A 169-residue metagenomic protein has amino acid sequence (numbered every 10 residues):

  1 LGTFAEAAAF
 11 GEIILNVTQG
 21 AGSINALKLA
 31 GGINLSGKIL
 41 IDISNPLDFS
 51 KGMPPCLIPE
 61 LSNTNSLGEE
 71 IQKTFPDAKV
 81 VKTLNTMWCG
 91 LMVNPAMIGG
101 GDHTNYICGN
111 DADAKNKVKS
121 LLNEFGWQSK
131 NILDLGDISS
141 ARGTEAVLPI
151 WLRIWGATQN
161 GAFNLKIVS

Functional and structural regions predicted by a protein language model:
L1, I41, K79-T83, N131-L135: General beta-strand structural signal in soluble alpha/beta enzymes
G2-M53: Rossmann-like NAD(P)-binding element
A7, I33, K73, M97-G100: Solvent-exposed alpha-helices and their adjacent loops that cap or buttress functional pockets in soluble metabolic
Q19-G22, T86-W88, D111-A112: Short beta->alpha connector loops
F49, M87-L91: Conserved catalytic-site region of short-chain dehydrogenase/reductase
P54-T64, E69, P95-D113: Short beta-strand and adjoining strand-loop segment in the mid-core of the Rossmann-like NAD(P)-dependent dehydrogenase
P59-N85: Rossmann-fold dehydrogenase core element
L91, G101-S169: Active-site-lining helix/loop region of Rossmann-like oxidoreductase modules
